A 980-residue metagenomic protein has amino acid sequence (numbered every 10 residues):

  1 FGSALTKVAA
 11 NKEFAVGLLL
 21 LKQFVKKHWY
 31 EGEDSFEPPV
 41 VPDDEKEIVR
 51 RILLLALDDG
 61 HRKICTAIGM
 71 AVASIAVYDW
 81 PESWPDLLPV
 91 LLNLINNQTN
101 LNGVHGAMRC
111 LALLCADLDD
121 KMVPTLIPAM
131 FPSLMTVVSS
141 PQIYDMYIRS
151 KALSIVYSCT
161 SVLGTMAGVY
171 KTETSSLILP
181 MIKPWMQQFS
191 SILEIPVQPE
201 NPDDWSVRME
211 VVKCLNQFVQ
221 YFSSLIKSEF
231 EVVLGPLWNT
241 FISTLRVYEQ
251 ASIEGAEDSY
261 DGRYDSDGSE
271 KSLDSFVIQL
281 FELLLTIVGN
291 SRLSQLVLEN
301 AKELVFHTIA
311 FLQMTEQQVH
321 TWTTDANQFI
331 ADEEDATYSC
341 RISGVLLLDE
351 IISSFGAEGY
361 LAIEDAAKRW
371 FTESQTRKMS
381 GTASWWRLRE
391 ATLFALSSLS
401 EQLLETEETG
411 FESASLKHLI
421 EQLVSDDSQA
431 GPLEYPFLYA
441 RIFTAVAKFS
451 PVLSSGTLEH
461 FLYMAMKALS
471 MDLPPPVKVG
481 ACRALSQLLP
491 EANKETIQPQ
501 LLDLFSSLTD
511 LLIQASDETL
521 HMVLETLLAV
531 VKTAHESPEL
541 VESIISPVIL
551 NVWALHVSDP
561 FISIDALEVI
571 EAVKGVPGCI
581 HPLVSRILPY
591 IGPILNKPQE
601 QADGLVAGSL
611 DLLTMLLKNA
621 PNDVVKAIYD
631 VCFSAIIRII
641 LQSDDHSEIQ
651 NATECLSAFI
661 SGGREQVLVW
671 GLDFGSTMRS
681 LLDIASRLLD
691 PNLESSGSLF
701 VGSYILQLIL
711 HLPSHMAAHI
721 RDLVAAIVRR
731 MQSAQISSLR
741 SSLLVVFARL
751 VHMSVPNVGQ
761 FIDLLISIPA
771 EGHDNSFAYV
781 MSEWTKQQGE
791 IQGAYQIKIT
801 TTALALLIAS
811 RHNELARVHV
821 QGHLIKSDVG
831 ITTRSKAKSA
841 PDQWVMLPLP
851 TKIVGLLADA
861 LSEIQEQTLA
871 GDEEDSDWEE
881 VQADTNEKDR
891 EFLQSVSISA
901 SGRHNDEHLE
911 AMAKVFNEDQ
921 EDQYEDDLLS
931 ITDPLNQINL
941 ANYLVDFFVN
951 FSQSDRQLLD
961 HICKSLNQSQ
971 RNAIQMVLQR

Functional and structural regions predicted by a protein language model:
F1-R980: Karyopherin-beta/Importin-beta family HEAT-repeat alpha-solenoid scaffold
